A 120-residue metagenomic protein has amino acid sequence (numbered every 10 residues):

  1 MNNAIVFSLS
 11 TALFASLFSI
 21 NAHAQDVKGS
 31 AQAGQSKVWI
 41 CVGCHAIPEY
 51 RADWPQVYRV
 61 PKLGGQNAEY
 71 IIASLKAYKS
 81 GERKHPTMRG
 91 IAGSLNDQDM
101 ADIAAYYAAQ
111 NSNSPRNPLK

Functional and structural regions predicted by a protein language model:
M1-L9: Bacterial N-terminal signal peptides that target proteins for export
A4-I5, H23, Q110-N111: Localized chelating/binding microdomains that coordinate divalent metal ions or stabilize phosphate-bearing
S8-L17: Bacterial N-terminal signal peptides
S19-N21: N-terminal signal peptide c-region/cleavage motif recognized by signal peptidases
D26-V60, S80-T87, Q110-K120: Periplasmic/extracellular electron-transfer cofactor-ligation site, primarily the c-type cytochrome heme-c attachment
S36-I47, K62, E69, A73-K76 (+2 more regions): C-type cytochrome heme c attachment motif
V38, Q56, P61-E69, E82 (+2 more regions): Short, low-complexity cationic-aromatic patches
G93, A105-A108: Short amphipathic alpha-helical surface patches that mediate protein-protein
